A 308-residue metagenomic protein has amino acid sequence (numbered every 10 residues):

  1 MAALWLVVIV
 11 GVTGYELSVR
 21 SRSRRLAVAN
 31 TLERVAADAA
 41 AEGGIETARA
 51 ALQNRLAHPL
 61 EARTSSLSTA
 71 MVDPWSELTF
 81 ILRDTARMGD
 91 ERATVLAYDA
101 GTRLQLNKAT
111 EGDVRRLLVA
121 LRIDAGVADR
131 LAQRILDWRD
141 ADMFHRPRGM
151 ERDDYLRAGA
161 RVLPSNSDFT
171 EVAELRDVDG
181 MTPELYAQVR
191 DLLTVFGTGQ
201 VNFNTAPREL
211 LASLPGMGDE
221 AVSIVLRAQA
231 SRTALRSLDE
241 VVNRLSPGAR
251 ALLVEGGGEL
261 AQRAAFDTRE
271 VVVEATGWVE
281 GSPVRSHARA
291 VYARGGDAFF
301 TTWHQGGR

Functional and structural regions predicted by a protein language model:
M1-R308: Compositionally biased linear targeting/interaction segments
